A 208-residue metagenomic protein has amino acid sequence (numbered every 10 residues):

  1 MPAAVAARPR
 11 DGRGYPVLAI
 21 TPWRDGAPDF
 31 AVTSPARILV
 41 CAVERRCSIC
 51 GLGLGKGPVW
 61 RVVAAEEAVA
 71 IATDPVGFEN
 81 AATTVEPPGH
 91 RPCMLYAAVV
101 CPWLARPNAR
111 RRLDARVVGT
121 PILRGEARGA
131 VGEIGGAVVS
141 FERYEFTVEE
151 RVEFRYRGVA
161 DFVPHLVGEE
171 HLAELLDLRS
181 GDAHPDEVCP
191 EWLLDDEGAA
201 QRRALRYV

Functional and structural regions predicted by a protein language model:
M1-A42, R116-V208: N-terminal alpha-helical interaction blocks
V40-R46, T83-E86: Short metal-coordination and nucleic-acid-contact micro-motifs, chiefly zinc-binding Cys/His arrays
C47-G51, H90-C93: Short cysteine-rich clusters marking metal-coordination/redox-active sites
G51-G57, V76-G77: Non-catalytic terminal/accessory regions
L54-W60, V99-V100: Short, non-ligating residues that shape and space the ligands of small metal-coordination modules and catalytic
V63-A72, R106-L113: Short cysteine/histidine-rich metal-coordination sites, predominantly Zn2+-binding motifs
V69-P87: Short linker/helix segments within small regulatory modules
A98-I122: Polybasic, low-complexity binding patches
